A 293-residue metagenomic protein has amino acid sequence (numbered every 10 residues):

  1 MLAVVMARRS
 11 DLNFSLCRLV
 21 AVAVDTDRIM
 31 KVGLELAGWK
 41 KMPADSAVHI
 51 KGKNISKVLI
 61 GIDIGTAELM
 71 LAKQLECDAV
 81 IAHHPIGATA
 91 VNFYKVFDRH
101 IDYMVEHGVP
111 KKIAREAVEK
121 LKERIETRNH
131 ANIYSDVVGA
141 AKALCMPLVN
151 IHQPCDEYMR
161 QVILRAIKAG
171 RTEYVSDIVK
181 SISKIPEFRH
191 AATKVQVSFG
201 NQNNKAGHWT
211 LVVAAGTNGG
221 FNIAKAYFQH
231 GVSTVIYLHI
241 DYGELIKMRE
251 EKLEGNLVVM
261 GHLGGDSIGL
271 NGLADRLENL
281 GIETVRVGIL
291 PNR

Functional and structural regions predicted by a protein language model:
M1-A21: N-terminal amphipathic/basic-hydrophobic helices that include classical n-h-c signal peptides and signal-anchor
L16-R293: Active-site catalytic microenvironments in core metabolic enzymes, especially phosphate/sugar-handling
